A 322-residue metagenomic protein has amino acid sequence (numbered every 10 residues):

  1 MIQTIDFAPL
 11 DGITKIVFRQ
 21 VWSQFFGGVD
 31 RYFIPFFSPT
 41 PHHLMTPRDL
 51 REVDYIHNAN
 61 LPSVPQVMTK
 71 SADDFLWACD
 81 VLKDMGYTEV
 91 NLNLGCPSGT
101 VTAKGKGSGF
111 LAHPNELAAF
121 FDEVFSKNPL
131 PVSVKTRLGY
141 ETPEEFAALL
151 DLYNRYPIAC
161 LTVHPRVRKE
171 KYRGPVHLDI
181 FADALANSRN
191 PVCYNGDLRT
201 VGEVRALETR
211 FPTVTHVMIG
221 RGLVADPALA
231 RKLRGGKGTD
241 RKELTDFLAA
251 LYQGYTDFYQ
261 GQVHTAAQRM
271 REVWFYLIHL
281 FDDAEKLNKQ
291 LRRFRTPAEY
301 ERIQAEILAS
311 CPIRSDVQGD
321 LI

Functional and structural regions predicted by a protein language model:
M1, I5-D6, D11, I16-V17 (+6 more regions): Alpha/beta catalytic cores of nucleotide-metabolism and tRNA/nucleoside-modifying enzymes
M1-T4, T40-P62, C96, V101-K104 (+2 more regions): N-terminal small/glycine-rich loop or linker at the start of catalytic domains across soluble metabolic enzymes
L10-G12, F37-P39, M68-K70, G95-P97 (+4 more regions): Active-site beta-loop-alpha junctions enriched in small/polar residues
L10-V81: Glycine-rich, positively charged N-terminal anion/phosphate-binding segment
V21-F26, L76-V90, L94-K104, N115-N190: Alpha/beta enzyme core
H42-L44, K171, D226-K232: Short, charged, surface-exposed secondary-structure boundary motifs
G105-L111, E170, R234-G235: Short glycine-enriched, charge-decorated loop/helix-capping segments at active-site entrances that position
